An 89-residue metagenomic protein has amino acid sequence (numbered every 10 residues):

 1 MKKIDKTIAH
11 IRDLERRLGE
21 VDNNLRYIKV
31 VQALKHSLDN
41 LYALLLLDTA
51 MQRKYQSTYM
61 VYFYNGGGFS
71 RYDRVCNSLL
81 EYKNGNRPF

Functional and structural regions predicted by a protein language model:
M1-D5, D22, L34, R53 (+1 more regions): Generic cytosolic/nucleocytoplasmic N-terminal low-complexity/intrinsically disordered segments
M1-I28: Short terminal alpha-helical segments
K6, H10-D13, A33-N40, S78-E81: Charged, amphipathic alpha-helical oligomerization/scaffolding segments
R16-N23, A43-A50, R74-P88: Charged/polar positions within long, soluble alpha-helices
E20, Y27-V30, M60, R74: Detector for intrinsically disordered, low-structure N-terminal pre-sequences
R26-H36, Q56: Short, charged, amphipathic alpha-helical segments
S37-F63: Acidic, low-complexity, intrinsically disordered interaction modules
Y55-F89: Amphipathic alpha-helical binding modules
